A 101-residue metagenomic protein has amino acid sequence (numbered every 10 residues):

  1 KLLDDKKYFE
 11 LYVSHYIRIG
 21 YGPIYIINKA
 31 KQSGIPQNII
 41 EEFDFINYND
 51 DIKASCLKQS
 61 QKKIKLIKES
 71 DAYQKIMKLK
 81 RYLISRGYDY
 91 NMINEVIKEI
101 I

Functional and structural regions predicted by a protein language model:
K1-I101: An alpha-helical, amphipathic repeat domain used for nucleic-acid recognition, typified by the mTERF helical solenoid
